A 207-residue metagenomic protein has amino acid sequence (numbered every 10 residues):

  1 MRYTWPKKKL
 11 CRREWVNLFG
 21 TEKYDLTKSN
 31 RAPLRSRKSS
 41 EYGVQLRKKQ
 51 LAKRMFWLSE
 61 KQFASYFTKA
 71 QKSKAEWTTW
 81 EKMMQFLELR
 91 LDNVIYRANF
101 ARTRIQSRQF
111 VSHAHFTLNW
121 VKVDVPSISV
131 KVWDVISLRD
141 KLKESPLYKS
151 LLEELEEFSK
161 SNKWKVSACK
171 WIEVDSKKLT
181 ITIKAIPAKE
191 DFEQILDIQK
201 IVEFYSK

Functional and structural regions predicted by a protein language model:
M1-A98, V125-K207: Ferredoxin-like alpha/beta domains used as RNA- or RNAP-binding modules
R97, S112-H113: The C-terminal cap of the DNA-recognition helix in HTH/winged-HTH DNA-binding domains, marking the helix-to-coil
A101-R104: Beta-rich strand-turn-strand
F110-V111, V130: Short, well-ordered loop/turn sites that connect or cap secondary structure elements
A114-T117, K122: Glycine- and Gly-Pro-enriched alpha-helical subdomains that act as flexible, kink-prone "lid/hinge" or packing modules
